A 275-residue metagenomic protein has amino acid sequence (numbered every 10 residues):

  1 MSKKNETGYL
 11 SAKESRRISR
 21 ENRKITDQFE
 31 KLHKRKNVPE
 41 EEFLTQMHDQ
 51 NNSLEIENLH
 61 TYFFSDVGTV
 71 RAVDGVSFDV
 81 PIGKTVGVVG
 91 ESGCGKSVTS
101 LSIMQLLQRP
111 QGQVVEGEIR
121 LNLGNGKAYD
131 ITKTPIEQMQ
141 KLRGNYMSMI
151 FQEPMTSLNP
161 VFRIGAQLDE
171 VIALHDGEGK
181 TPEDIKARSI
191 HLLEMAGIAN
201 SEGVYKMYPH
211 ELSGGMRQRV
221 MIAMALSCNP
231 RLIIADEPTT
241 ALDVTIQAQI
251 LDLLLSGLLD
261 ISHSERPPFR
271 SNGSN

Functional and structural regions predicted by a protein language model:
M1-Y62: ABC-family P-loop ATPase nucleotide-binding domain
R120, E183-G203: Conserved ABC ATPase "signature" region
N125-S148, L174: ABC ATPase NBD coupling module
M207-L212, M216: Conserved ABC ATPase signature
S227-R231: A short, proline-enriched helix->beta-strand linker immediately N-terminal to the Walker B motif in ABC-type P-loop
A248-S262: Helical segment within the ABC ATPase nucleotide-binding domain
